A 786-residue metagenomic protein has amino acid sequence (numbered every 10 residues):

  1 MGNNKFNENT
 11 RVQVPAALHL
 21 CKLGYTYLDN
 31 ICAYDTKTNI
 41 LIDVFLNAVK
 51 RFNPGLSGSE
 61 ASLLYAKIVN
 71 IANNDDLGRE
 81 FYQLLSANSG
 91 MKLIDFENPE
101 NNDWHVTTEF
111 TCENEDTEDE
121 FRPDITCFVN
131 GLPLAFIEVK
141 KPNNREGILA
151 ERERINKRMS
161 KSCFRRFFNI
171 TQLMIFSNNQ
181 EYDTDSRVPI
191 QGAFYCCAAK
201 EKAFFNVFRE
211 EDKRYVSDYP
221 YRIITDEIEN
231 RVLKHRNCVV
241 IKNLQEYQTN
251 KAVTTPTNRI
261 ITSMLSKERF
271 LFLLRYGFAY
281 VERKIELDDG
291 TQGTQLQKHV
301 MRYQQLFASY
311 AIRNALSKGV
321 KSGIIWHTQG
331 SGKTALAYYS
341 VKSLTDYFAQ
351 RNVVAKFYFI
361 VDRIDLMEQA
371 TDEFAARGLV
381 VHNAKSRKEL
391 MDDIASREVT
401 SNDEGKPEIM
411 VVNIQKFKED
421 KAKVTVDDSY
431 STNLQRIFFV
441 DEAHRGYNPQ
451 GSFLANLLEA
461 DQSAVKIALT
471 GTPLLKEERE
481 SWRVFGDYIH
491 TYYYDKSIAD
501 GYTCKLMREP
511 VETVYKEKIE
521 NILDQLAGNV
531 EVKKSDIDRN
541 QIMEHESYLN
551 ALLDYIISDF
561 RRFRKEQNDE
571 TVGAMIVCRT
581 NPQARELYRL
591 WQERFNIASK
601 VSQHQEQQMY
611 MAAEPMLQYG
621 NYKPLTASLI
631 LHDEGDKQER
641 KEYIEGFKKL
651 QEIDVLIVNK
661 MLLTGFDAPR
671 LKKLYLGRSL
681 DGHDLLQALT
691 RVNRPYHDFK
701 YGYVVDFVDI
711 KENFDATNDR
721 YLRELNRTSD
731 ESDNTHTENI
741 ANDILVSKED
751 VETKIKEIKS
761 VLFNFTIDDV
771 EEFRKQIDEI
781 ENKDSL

Functional and structural regions predicted by a protein language model:
G2-K356, D365, Q369-V380, G405 (+3 more regions): ATP-dependent helicase/translocase motor core
T328-Q329, H444-G446, A460-E477: Conserved helicase ATPase motor motifs in RecA-like P-loop NTPase domains
A376-A422: Inter-Walker segment of RecA-like/P-loop motor cores
G405-E408, R539-V658: Conserved C-terminal RecA-like helicase domain
S429-V465: SF2 helicase catalytic motif II
R479-T571, Y588-R589, V601: Interdomain helical connector at the RecA1-RecA2 junction of SF1/SF2 helicase-like NTPases
V655-V658, L662-Q687, G702-D706: A short beta-strand element within the Helicase C-terminal
Y696-L786: Long, hydrophobic alpha-helical segments
